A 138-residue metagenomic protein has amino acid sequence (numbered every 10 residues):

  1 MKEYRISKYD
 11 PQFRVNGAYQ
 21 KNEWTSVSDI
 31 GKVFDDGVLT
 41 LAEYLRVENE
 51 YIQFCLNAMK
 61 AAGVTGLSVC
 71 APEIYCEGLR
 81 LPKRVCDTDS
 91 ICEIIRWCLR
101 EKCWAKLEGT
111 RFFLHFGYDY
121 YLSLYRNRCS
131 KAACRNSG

Functional and structural regions predicted by a protein language model:
M1-Y121, N127-G138: Structured alpha/beta or helical-core interaction and ligand-binding surfaces enriched in interleaved
